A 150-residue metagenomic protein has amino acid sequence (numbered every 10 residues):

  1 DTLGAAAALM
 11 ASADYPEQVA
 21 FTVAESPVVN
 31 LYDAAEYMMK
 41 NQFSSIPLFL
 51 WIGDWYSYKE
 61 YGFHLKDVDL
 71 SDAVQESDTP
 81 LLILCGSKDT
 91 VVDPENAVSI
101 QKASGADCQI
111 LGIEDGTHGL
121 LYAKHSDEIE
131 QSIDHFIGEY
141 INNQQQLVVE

Functional and structural regions predicted by a protein language model:
D1-M10: Glycine-rich nucleophile elbow surrounding the catalytic serine of serine-hydrolase chemistry
M10-F63: Hydrolase active-site cap/lid region
S57-A73, T79: Active-site nucleophile elbow and catalytic-triad environment of alpha/beta-hydrolase enzymes
L70, T79, D93-K102: Short alpha-helix in the alpha/beta-hydrolase fold that links the catalytic acid
E76-D78, I83-C85, D89: Short beta-strand/loop motif that positions the catalytic acidic residue of the alpha/beta-hydrolase fold
S87-V92, G119-L120: Acidic catalytic loop of the alpha/beta-hydrolase fold
K102-G119: Catalytic histidine neighborhood in serine/cysteine hydrolases with alpha/beta-hydrolase-type architecture
G116-E128: Catalytic histidine-centered segment of alpha/beta-hydrolase-like enzymes
